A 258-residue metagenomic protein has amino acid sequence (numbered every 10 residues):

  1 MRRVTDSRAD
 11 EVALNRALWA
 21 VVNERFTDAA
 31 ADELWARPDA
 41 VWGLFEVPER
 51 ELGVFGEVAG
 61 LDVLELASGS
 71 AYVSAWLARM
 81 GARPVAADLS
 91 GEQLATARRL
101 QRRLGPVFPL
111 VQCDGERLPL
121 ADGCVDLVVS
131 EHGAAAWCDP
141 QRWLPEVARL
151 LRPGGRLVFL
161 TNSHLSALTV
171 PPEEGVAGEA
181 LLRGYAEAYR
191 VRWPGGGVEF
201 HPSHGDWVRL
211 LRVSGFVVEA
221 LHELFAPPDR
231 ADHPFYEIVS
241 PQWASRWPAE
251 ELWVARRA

Functional and structural regions predicted by a protein language model:
M1-E33: N-terminal, positively charged/glycine-rich alpha-helical extensions of SAM-dependent methyltransferases
D32-L61: Conserved alpha-helix/loop element of class I SAM-dependent methyltransferases that forms part of the SAM/SAH-binding
D62-R117: Class I SAM-dependent methyltransferase SAM/SAH-binding core
E116-L127: A short acidic, Gly/Pro-enriched loop at the edge of an enzyme's catalytic core that lines a small-molecule cofactor
L127-Q141: A short SAM/SAH-binding and catalytic strip from SAM-dependent methyltransferases
Q141-R156: A short glycine-rich, Lys/Arg-flanked "PGG" loop and its adjoining helix->strand segment in the class I
R156-Y189: Conserved class I S-adenosyl-L-methionine
V198-L221: Short alpha-helix
